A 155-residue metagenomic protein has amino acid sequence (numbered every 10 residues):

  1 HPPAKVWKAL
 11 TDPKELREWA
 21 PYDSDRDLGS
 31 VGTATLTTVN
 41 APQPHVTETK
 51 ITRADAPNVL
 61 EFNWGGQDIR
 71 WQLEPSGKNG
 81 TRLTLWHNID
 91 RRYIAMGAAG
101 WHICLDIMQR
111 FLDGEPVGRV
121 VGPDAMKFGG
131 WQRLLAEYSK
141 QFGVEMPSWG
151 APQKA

Functional and structural regions predicted by a protein language model:
H1-D23, G150-A155: Hydrophobic ligand-binding cavity/cleft-lining segments
V6-L10, L16, A34, I51 (+3 more regions): Hydrophobic pocket/interface hotspot
R17, S24-S30, T35-I94: Hydrophobic-ligand binding "helix-grip"
P21-Y22, V31, P116, P123: Residue-level detector of alpha-helical recognition elements and their boundaries
N79-A155: Terminal "cap-and-tail" regions of soluble proteins that handle hydrophobic small molecules
